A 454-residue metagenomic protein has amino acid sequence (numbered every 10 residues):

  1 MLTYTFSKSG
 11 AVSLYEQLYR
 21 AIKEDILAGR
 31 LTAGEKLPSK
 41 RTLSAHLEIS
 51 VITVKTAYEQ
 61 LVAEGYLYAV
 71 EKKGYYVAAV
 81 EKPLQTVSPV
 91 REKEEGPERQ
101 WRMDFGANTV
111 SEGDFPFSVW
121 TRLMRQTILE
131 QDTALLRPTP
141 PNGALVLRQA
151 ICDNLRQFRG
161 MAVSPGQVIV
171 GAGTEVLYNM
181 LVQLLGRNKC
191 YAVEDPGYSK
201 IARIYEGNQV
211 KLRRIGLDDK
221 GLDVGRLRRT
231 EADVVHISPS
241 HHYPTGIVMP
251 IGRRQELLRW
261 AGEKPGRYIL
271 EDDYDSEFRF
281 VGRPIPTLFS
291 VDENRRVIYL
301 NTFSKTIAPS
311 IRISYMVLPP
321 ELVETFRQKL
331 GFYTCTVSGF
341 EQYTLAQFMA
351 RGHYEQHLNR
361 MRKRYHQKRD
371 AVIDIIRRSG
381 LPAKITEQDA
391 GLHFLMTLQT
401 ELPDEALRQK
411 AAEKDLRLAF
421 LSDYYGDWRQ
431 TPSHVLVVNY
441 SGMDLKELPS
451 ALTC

Functional and structural regions predicted by a protein language model:
M1-T127, L136, L147, E321 (+10 more regions): N-terminal basic, amphipathic alpha-helical segments
K72, S290-T325: Active-site PLP attachment segment
A134-G266, E277, R283-D292, Y365: Conserved core of the PLP fold type I
I151, Y315, Y343-A350: Helix-loop "lid/cap" segments that line or gate small-molecule binding pockets
V168, R267, V297, L416: Short, conserved active-site loop motifs that form the nucleotide-linked donor/cofactor pocket
D272-D273: Walker B catalytic acidic pair
